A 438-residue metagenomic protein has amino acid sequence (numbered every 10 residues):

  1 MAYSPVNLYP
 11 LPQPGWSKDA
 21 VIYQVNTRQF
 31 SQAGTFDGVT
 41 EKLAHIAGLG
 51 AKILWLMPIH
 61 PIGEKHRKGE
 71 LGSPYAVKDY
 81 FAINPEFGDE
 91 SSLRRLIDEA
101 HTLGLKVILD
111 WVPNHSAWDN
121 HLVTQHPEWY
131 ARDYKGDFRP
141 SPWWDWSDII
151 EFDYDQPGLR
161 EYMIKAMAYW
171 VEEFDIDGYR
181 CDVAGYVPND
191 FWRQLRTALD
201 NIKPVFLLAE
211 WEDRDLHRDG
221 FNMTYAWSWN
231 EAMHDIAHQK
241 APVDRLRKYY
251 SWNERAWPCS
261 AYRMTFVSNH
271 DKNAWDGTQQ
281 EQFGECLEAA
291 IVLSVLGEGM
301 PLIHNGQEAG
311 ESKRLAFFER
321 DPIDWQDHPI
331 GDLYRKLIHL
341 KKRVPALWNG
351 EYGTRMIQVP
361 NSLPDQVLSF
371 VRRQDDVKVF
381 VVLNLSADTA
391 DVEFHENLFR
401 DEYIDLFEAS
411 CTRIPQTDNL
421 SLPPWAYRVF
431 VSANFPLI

Functional and structural regions predicted by a protein language model:
M1-W55, P61-G63, R94, E99-A100 (+4 more regions): Carbohydrate-interacting/catalytic domains
A2-P5, E172, D182-R263, L293 (+4 more regions): Active-site-proximal helices and loops of the catalytic beta/alpha 8
Y3-V21, R28-K52, P58-F174, W192-N201 (+1 more regions): Substrate-binding/active-site clefts of carbohydrate-active enzymes
V21-Y23, L54-L56, V107-L109, Y179 (+3 more regions): Hydrophobic faces of well-ordered beta-strands that scaffold small-molecule active sites in alpha/beta enzyme cores
N26-R28, K78-A82, G178, V267-Q279 (+1 more regions): Short, basic, glycine/proline-bearing loop/turn elements
R28-F30, I59, V112-N114, A184-Y186 (+2 more regions): Active-site beta-loop-alpha junctions enriched in small/polar residues
I62-R67, H115-N120, V187-D190, D215-R218 (+3 more regions): Short catalytic/ligand-binding loop motif for oxyanion handling, primarily in non-cytosolic enzymes, centered on
A261-H328: Aromatic/acidic polysaccharide-binding cleft in carbohydrate-active enzymes
